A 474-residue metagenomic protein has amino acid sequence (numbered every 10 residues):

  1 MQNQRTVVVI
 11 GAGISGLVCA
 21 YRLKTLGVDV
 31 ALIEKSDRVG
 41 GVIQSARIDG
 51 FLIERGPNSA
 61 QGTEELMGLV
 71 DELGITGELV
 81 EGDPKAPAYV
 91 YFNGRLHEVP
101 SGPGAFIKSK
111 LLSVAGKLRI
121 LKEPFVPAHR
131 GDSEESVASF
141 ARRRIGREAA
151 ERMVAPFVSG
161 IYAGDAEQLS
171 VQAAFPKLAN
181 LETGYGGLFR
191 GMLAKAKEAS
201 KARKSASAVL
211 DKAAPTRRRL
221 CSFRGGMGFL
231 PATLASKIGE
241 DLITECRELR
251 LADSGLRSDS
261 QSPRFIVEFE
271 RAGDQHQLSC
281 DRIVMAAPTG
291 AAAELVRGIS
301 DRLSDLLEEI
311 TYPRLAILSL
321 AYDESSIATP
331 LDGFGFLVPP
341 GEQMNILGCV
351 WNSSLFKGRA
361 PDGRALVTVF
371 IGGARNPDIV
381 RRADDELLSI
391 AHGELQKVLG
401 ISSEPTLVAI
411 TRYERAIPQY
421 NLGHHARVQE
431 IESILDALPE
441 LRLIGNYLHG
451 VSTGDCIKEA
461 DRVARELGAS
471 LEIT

Functional and structural regions predicted by a protein language model:
R5-L32: N-terminal Rossmann-like FAD-binding beta1-loop-alpha1 element of flavoenzymes
S15, R38, G290: Conserved Rossmann-like nucleotide-cofactor binding loop
K24-I48: Glycine-rich FAD pyrophosphate-binding loop
L26, R247-V367, G372-D385, H392-V398 (+2 more regions): Mid-domain catalytic core of redox enzymes that form a hydrophobic substrate pocket/lid adjacent to a catalytic redox
S45, M67-Y89, E148-R152, S304 (+2 more regions): A short alpha-helix-loop-beta-strand transition element characteristic of N-terminal alpha/beta dinucleotide-binding
D49-H129: Dinucleotide-binding Rossmann-like beta1-alpha1 core, especially the glycine-rich loop that anchors the ADP
P100-G104, P330-G333, L347-T474: Conserved flavin/dinucleotide-binding core of flavoenzymes
K122-F265, S279: Active-site/ligand-binding neighborhood in enzyme catalytic cores
